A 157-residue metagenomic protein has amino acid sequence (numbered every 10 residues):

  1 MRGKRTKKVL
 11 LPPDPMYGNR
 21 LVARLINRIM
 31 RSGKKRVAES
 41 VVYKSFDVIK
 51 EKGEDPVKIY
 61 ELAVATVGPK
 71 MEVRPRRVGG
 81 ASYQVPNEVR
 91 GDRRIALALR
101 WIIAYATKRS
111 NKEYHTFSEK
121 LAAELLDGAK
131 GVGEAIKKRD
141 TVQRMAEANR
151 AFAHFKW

Functional and structural regions predicted by a protein language model:
M1-S32, R36, Y43-W157: Strongly charged
